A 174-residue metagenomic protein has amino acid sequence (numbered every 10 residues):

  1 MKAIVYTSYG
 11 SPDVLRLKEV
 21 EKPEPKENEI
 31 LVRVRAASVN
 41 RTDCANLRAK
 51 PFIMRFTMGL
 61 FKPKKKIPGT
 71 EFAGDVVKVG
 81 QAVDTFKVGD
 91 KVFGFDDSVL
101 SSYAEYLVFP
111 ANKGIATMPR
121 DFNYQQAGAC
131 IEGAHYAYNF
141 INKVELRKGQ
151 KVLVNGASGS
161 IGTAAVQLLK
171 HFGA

Functional and structural regions predicted by a protein language model:
M1, D90, R147-K151: Nucleotide donor/acceptor-binding cores
A3, V34, V76, L107 (+2 more regions): Terminal peptide-recognition signature
G10-L17, R41-T42: Short N-terminal binding/cap micro-motifs at the start of the first secondary-structure element
E21-S38, F52-V99: Glycine-rich beta-strand-centered segment in the early N-terminal region that forms part of a ligand/cofactor-binding
R35-V39, K113-V144: Extended, non-globular alpha-helical segments
C44-M54: Short Gly/aromatic-enriched secondary-structure transition segments
S98-A111: A structural motif shared across PLP-dependent enzymes of the aminotransferase-like
G128-A174: Mid-domain Rossmann-like dinucleotide-binding core that forms the NAD(H)/NADP(H) cofactor-binding site
